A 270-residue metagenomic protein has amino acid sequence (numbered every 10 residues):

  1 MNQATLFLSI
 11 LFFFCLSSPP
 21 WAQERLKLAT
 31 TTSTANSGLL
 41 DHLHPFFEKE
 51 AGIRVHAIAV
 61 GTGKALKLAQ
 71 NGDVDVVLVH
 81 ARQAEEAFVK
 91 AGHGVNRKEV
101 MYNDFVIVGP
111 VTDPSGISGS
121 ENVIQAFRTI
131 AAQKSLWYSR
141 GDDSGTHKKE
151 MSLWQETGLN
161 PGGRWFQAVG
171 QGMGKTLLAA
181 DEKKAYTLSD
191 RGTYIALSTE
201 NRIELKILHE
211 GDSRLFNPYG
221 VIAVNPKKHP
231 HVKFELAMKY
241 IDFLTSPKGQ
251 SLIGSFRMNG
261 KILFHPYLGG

Functional and structural regions predicted by a protein language model:
M1-L6: Positively charged n-region of N-terminal signal peptides that target proteins for export
F7-S17: Bacterial N-terminal signal peptides
A22-R54, G63, K67-D73, A81-R82 (+3 more regions): Exported/periplasmic ABC-transporter solute-binding proteins
G72, N103-D104: Short, conserved active-site loops that position catalytic residues or coordinate cofactors/metal ions across diverse
V76-Y102: Acidic, polar ligand-binding/catalytic clefts
I107: Serine endopeptidase catalytic core focused on the charge-relay Asp
